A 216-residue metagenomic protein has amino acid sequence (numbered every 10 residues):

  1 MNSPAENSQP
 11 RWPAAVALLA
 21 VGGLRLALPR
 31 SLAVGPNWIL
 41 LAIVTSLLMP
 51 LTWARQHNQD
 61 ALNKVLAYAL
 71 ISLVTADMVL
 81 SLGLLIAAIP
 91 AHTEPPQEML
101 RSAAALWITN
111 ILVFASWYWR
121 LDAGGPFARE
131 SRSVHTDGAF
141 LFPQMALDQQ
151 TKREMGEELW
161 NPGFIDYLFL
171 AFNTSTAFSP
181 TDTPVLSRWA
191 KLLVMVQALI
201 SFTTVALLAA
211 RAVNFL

Functional and structural regions predicted by a protein language model:
N2-V16: N-terminal membrane topogenic signal
P13, V34-L47: Structural signature of hydrophobic alpha-helical transmembrane segments
V21, A42-Q56: Central hydrophobic cores of alpha-helical transmembrane segments in multi-pass inner-membrane proteins across all
R25-N37, Q56-N58: Short, hydrophobic transmembrane alpha-helix segments
L62-V74: Cytoplasmic-side transmembrane-helix entry/capping segments in multi-pass membrane proteins
I89-F127: Pore-domain transmembrane helices of cation channels
A123-T183: Membrane-proximal soluble regions of multi-pass membrane proteins
N161-L216: Pore domain of cation channels
